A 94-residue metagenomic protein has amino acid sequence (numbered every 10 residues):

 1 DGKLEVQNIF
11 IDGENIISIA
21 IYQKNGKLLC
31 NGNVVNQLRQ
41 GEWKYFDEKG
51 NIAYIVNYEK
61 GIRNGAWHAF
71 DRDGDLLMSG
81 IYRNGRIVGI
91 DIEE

Functional and structural regions predicted by a protein language model:
D1-E94: Glycine/tyrosine- and acidic-biased, solvent-exposed loop/turn segments at the edges of beta-strands
